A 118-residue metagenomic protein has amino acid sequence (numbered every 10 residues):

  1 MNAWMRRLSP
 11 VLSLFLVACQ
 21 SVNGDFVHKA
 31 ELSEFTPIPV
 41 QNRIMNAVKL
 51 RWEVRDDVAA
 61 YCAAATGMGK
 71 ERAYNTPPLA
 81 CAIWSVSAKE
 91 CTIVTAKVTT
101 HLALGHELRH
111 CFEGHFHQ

Functional and structural regions predicted by a protein language model:
M1-S9: Bacterial N-terminal signal peptides that target proteins for export
V17-A18: C-terminal motif of bacterial Sec signal peptides marking the signal peptidase cleavage site
S21-H28, A88-E90: Catalytic phosphate/metal-binding cores of nucleic-acid and nucleotide-processing enzymes, i.e., regions that mediate
V27-W52: Post-signal peptide N-terminal segment of mature Sec-exported envelope proteins
A59-A88: Catalytic zinc-binding patch centered on the HExxH motif and its immediate surroundings that defines zinc-dependent
A88-L104: Short pre-active-site segment immediately N-terminal to the catalytic Zn-binding motif
L102-G114: Active-site recognition of the HExxH zinc-binding catalytic motif
H117-Q118: Exported/periplasmic cell-wall-interacting domains
